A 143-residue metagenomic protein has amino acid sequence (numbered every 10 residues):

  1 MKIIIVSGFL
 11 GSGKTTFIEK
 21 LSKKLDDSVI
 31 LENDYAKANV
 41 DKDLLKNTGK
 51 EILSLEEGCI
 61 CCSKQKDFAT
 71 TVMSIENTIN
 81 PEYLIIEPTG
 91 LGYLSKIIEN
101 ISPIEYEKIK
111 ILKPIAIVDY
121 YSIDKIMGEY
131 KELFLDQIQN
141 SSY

Functional and structural regions predicted by a protein language model:
K2-I126: Nucleotide-state-sensitive switch-loop elements of NTP-binding domains
P114, K131-Y143: Contiguous mid-protein beta-loop-alpha structural module that forms a pocket-lining wall or clamp of enzyme active
